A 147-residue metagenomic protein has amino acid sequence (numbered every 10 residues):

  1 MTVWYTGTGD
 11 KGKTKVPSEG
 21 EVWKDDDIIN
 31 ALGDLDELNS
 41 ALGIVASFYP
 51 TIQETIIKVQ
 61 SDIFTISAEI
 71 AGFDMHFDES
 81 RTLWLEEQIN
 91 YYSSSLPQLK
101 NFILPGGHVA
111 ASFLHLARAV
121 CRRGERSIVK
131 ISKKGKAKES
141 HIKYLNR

Functional and structural regions predicted by a protein language model:
M1-R147: Phosphate/pyrophosphate-binding loop motifs in nucleotide- or prenyl diphosphate-using proteins
